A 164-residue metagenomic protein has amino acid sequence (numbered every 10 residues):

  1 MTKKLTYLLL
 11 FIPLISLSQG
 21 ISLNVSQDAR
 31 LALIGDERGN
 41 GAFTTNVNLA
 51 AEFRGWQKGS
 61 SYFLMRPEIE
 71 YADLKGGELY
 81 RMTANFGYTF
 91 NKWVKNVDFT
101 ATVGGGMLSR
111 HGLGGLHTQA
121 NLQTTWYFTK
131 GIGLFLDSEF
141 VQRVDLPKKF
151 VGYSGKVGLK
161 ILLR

Functional and structural regions predicted by a protein language model:
M1-S22, R164: Cleavable N-terminal export/targeting peptides
L17-L64, I69-Y71, K156-R164: Short glycine/proline- and aromatic-enriched beta-strand/turn motifs that initiate or cap beta-hairpins
Q19-Q27, S61-P67, M82, V97-V103 (+3 more regions): Transmembrane beta-strands of outer-membrane beta-barrel proteins
S26-I34, E68-A72, G87-T89, G104-R110 (+2 more regions): Outer-membrane beta-barrel pore domains and translocons
L33-G39, Y71, A120-R164: Predominantly the C-terminal beta-signal and adjacent terminal strand-loop region of outer-membrane beta-barrel
G41-V47, E78-M82, G114-T118, K149-G155: Residues that define the transmembrane beta-barrel architecture of outer-membrane proteins
N48-E52, N85-T89, N121-Q123, G158: Outer-membrane beta-barrel architecture
F53-G59, D73, F90-N96, W126-I132 (+1 more regions): Outer-membrane beta-barrel strand-turn architecture
